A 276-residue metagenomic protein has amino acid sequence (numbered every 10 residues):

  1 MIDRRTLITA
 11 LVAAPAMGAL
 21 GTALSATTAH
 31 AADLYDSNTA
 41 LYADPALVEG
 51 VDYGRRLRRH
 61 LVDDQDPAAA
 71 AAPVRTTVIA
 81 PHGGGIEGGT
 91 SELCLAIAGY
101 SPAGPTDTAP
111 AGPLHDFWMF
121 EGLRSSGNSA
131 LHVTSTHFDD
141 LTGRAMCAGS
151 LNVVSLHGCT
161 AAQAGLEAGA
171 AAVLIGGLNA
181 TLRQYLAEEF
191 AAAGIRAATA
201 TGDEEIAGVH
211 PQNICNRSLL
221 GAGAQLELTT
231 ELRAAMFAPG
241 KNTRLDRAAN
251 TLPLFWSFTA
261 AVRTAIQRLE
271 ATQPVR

Functional and structural regions predicted by a protein language model:
M1-P15: N-terminal secretory signal peptides and thylakoid transit peptides that target proteins across membranes
L11-V275: N-terminal catalytic or cofactor-binding beta/alpha core of small enzyme domains
